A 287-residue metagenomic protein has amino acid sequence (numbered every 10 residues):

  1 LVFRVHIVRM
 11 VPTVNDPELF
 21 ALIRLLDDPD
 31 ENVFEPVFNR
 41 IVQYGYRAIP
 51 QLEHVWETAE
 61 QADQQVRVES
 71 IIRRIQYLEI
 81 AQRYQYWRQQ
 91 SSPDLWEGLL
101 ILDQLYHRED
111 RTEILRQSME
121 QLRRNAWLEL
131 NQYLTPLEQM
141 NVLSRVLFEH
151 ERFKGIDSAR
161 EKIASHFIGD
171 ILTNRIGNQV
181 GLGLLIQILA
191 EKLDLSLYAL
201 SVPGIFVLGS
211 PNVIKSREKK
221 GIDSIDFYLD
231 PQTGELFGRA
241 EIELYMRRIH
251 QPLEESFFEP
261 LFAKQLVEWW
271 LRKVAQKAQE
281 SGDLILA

Functional and structural regions predicted by a protein language model:
L1-R9: N-terminal amphipathic/basic-hydrophobic helices that include classical n-h-c signal peptides and signal-anchor
M10-A287: A structural boundary/capping signal
